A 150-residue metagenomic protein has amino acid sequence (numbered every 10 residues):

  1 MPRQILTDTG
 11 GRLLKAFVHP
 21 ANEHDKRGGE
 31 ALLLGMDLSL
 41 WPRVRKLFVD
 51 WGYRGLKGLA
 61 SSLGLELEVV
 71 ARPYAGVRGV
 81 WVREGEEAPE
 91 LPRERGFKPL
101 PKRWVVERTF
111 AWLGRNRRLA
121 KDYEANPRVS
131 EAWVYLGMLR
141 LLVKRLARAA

Functional and structural regions predicted by a protein language model:
M1-A16, P20: Short, proline-rich low-complexity segments centered on a Tyr-Pro-Pro core
I5, G11, G29, L47-D50 (+3 more regions): Mobile genetic element proteins and their domesticated derivatives, centered on retroelements and DNA transposons
R12-L13, L38-V44: Short, surface-exposed connector motifs at secondary-structure boundaries
F17-L40: Active-site beta-loop-alpha junctions of metal-dependent nucleic acid enzymes, especially the RNase H-like/DDE
N22, P42-P127: Helix-centered, glycine/charged polyanion-binding patches within enzymatic domains that contact phosphate-containing
W133-A150: Charged phosphate-binding loop/patch that engages nucleotide di/tri-phosphates or the phosphate backbone of nucleic
